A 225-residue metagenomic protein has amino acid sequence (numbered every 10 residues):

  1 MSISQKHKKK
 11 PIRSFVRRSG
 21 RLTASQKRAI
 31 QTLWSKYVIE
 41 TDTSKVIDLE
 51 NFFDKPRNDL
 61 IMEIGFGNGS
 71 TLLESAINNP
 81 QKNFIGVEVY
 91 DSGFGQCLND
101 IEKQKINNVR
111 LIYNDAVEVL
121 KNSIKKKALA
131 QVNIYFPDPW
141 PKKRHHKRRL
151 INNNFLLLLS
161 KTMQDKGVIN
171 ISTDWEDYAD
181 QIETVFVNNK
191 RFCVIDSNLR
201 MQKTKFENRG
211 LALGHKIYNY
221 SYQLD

Functional and structural regions predicted by a protein language model:
M1-L60, S70-I77: S-adenosyl-L-methionine
G65-N68: Class I SAM-dependent methyltransferase "Motif I" SAM/SAH-binding loop
K82-I85: Short beta-strand element of Class I
Y90: Conserved SAM/SAH-binding beta-strand->alpha-helix loop
L98-K127: S-adenosyl-L-methionine
I151-D165: A short glycine-rich, Lys/Arg-flanked "PGG" loop and its adjoining helix->strand segment in the class I
D165-T173: Conserved beta-strand signature within the Rossmann-like core of class I S-adenosyl-L-methionine
Y178-D225: Class I S-adenosyl-L-methionine
